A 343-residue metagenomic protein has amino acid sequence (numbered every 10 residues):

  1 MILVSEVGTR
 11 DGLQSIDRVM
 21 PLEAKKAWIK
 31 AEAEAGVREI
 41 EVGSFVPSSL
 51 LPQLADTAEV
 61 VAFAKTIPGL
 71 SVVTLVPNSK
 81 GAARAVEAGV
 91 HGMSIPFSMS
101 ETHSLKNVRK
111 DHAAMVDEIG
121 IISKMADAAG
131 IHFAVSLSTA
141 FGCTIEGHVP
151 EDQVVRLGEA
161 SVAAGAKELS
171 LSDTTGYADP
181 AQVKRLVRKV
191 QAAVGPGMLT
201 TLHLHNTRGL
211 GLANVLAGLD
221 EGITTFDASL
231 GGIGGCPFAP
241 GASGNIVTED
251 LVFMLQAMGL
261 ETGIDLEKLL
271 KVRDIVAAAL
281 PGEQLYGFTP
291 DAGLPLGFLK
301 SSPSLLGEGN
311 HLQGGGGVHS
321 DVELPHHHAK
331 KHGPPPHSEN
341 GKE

Functional and structural regions predicted by a protein language model:
M1-E343: Catalytic cores and adjacent flexible loops of soluble metabolic enzymes that perform enolate/carbanion chemistry on
